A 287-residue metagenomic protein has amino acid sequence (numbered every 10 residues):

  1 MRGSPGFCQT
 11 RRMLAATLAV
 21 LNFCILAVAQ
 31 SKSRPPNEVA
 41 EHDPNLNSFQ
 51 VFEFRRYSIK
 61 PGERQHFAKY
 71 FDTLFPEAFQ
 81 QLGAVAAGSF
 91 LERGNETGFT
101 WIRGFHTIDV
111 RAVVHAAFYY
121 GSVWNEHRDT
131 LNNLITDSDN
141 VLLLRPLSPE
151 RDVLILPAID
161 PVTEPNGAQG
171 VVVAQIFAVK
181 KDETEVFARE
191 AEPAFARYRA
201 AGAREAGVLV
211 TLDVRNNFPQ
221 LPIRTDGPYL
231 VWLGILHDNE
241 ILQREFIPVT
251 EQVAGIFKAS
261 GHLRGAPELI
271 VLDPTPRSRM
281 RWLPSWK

Functional and structural regions predicted by a protein language model:
M1-T17: Bacterial N-terminal signal peptides that target proteins for export
A15-I25: Bacterial N-terminal signal peptides
Q30-N47, K69-G88, N95, G104-L147 (+3 more regions): An amphipathic, aromatic/His-enriched active-site/gating alpha helix that lines ligand/cofactor pockets
E41-F49, P161-G167: Short, low-complexity N-terminal intrinsically disordered segments enriched in polar/charged residues
F54-S58, H66, S148-P219, R224-N239 (+1 more regions): Surface-exposed interaction/gating patches
F90-L91, T211: Short, solvent-exposed loop/turn elements at beta->coil junctions and helix N-caps that rim active or binding pockets
G94-T97, R215: Short acidic/glycine-enriched loop/turn segments that link adjacent beta-strands
P222, R277-K287: Short, low-order "capping/linker" segments at domain edges
